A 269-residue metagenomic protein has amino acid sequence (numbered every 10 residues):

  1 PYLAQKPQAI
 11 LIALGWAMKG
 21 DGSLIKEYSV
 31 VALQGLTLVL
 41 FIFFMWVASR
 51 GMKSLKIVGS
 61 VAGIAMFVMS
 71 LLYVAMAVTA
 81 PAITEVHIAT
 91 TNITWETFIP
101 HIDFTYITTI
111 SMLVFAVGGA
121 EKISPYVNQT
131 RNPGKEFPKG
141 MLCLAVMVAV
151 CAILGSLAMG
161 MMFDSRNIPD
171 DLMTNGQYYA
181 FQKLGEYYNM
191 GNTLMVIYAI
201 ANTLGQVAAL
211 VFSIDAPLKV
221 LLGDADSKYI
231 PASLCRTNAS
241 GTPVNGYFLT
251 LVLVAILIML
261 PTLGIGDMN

Functional and structural regions predicted by a protein language model:
P1-T37, Q206-V220: Hydrophobic transmembrane alpha-helices that form the core helical bundles of multi-pass secondary transporters
Q8-I12, V146-V211, I230-N269: TM-loop-TM module centered on a large, flexible mid-protein loop between adjacent transmembrane helices in multi-pass
G15-A32, G51-K53, I57-V196: Helix-loop-helix junctions that connect adjacent transmembrane segments in multi-pass membrane transporters
V39-W46, Y106-V114, I197-V211: Hydrophobic alpha-helical transmembrane segments of multi-pass membrane proteins
L40-A48, F67-A77, L251-L260: Hydrophobic core segments of alpha-helical transmembrane domains in multi-pass membrane transport and ion-translocation
V74, Q129, T203, V220-D224 (+2 more regions): Generic, well-ordered alpha-helical scaffold segments in large soluble proteins
A120-I123, I214, G246: Short alpha-helical patches at coil-to-helix transitions and adjacent helical residues in well-structured domains
N128-E136, C143, G223-A232, A239-S240: Juxtamembrane helix-boundary/capping and inter-helix hinge elements in multi-pass membrane proteins
